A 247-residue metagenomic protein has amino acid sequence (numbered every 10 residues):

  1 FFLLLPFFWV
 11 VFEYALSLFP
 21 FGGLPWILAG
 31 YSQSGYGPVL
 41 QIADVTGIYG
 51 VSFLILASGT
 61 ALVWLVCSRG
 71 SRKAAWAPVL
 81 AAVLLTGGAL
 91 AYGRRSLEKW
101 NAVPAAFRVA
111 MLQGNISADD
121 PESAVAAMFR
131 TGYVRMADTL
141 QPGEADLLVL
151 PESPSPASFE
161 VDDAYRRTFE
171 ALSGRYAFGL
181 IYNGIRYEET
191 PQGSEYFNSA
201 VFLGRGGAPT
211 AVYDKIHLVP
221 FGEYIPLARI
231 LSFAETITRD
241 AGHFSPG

Functional and structural regions predicted by a protein language model:
F1-G247: Enzyme catalytic cores with a strong preference for nitrogen-chemistry domains
